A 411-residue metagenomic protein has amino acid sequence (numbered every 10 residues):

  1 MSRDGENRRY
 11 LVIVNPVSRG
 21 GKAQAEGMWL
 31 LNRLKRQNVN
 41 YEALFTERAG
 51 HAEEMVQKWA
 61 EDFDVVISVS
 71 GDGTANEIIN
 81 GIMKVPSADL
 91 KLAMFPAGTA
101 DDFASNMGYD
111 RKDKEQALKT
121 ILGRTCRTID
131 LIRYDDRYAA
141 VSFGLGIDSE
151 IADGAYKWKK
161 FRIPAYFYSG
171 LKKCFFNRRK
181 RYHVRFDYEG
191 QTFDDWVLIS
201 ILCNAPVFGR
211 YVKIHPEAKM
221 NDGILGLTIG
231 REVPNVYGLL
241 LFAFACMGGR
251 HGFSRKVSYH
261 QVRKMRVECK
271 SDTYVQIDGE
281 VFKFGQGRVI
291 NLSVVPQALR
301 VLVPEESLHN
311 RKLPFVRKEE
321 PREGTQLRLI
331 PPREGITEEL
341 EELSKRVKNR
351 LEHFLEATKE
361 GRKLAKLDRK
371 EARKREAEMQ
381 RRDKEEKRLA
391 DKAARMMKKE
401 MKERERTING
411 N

Functional and structural regions predicted by a protein language model:
M1-V69, L308, K345, F354 (+2 more regions): ATP/NTP phosphate-donor binding region
R36-Q37, T46, K84-L198, L202: Catalytic core of DAGKc-family lipid kinases
A52, G73-I78: Short glycine/serine/threonine-rich phosphate/pyrophosphate-binding segments that cradle anionic phosphate groups
G144, I201-I214, V281: Glycine-rich phosphate/pyrophosphate-binding beta-alpha loops
K159-Y168, P216-Y237: Gly/Ser/Thr-rich active-site loops/lids in small-molecule metabolic enzymes that frequently grip phosphoryl groups
K180-Y182, W196-L198, N221-G226, Q261-M265: A generic structural signal for short beta-strands and their flanking turns/coil linkers
Y188, K219, I229-K374, K384 (+2 more regions): ATP/nucleoside-binding phosphotransfer catalytic cores, i.e., glycine-rich phosphate-binding loops
